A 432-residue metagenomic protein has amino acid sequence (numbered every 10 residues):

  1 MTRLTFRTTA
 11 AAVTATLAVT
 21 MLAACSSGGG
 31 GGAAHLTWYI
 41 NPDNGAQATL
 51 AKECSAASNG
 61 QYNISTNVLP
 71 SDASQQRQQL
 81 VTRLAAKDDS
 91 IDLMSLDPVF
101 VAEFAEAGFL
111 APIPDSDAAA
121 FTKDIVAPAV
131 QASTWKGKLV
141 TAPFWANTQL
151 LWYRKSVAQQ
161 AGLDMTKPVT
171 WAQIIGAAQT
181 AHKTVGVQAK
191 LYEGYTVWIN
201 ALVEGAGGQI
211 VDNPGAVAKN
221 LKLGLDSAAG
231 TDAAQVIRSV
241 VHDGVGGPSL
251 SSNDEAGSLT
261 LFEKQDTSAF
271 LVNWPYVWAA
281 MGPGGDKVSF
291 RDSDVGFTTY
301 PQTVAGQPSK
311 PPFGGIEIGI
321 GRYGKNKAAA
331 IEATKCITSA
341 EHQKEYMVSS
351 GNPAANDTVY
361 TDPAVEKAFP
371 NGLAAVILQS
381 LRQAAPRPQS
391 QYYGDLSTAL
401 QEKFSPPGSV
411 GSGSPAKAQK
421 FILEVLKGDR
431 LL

Functional and structural regions predicted by a protein language model:
T2-A102, A119, D286, V304 (+2 more regions): Conserved N-terminal structural module of periplasmic/extracytoplasmic solute-binding proteins
T82, S90-D92, F121-S156, K183 (+2 more regions): A structural signal for short loop-to-beta-strand junctions that line the ligand-binding cleft of periplasmic/secreted
P98-T148, L202-G205, G296-T298, K367-A368: Hinge/lid segment of periplasmic solute-binding proteins
V140-F144, Q149, A172-D226: Extracytoplasmic/periplasmic solute-binding protein
Q159, H242-V245, G284-S350: Extracytoplasmic/periplasmic substrate-recognition and gating elements
Q159, Q379-L432: Conserved C-terminal helix/tail region of periplasmic/extracytoplasmic solute-binding proteins
A178-Q179, A218-S251, Y300: Glycine-centered hinge/linker elements that transmit conformational signals in sensory and ligand-binding systems
T298-T299, M347-D395, A399: Long, aromatic- and glycine/proline-rich binding clefts that accommodate carbohydrate-like moieties
